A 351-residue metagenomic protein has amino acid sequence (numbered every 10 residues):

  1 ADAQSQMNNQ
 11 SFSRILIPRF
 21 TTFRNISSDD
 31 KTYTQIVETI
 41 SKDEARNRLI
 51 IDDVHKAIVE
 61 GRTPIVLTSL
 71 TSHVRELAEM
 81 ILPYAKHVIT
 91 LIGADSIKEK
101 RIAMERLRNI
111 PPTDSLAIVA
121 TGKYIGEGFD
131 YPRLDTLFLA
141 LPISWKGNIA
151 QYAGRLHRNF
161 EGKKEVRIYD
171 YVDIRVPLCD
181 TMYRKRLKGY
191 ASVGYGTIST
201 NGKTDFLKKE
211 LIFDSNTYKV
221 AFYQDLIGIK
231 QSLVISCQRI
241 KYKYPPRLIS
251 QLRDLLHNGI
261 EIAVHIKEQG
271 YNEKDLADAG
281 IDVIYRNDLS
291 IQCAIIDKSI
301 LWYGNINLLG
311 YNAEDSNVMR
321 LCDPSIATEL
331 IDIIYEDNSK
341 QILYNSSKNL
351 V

Functional and structural regions predicted by a protein language model:
A1-R14, Y190: Post-DEXD/H (motif II) to motif III coupling segment of the RecA-like Helicase ATP-binding lobe
R14-I36, I81-A85: Short, basic/glycine-rich phosphate-binding loops at helix/coil junctions that contact nucleotide phosphates
S28, Q35, F160-T204: C-terminal helicase lobe
S28-S69, E76-M80: Conserved interdomain hinge at the start of the Helicase C-terminal
R75-E76, K86-I125: Conserved helicase ATPase core of P-loop NTP-dependent helicases/translocases
I118-V119, E127-P142, Q151, R167-D170 (+1 more regions): A short beta-strand element within the Helicase C-terminal
S144-I168: Conserved SF2 helicase motif VI
K203-V351: PLD/PLD-like phosphodiesterase catalytic module centered on the HKD motif
